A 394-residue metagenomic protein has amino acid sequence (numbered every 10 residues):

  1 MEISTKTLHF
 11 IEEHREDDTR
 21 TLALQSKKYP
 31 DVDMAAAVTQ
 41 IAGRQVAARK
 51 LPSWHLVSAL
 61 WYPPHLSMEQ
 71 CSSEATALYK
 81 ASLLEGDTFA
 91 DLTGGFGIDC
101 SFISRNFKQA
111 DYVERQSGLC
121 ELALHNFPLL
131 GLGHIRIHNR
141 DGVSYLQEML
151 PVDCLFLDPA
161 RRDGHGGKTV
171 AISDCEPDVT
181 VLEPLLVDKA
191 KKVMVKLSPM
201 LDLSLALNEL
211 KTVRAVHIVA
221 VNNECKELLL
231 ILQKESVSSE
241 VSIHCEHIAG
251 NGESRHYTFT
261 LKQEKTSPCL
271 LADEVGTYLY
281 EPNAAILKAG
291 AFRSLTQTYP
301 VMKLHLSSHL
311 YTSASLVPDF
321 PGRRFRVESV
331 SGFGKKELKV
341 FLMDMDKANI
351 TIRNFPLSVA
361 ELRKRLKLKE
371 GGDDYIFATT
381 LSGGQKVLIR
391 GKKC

Functional and structural regions predicted by a protein language model:
M1-C394: SAM-dependent transferase fold signal centered on methyltransferase-like domains, encompassing both Class I
